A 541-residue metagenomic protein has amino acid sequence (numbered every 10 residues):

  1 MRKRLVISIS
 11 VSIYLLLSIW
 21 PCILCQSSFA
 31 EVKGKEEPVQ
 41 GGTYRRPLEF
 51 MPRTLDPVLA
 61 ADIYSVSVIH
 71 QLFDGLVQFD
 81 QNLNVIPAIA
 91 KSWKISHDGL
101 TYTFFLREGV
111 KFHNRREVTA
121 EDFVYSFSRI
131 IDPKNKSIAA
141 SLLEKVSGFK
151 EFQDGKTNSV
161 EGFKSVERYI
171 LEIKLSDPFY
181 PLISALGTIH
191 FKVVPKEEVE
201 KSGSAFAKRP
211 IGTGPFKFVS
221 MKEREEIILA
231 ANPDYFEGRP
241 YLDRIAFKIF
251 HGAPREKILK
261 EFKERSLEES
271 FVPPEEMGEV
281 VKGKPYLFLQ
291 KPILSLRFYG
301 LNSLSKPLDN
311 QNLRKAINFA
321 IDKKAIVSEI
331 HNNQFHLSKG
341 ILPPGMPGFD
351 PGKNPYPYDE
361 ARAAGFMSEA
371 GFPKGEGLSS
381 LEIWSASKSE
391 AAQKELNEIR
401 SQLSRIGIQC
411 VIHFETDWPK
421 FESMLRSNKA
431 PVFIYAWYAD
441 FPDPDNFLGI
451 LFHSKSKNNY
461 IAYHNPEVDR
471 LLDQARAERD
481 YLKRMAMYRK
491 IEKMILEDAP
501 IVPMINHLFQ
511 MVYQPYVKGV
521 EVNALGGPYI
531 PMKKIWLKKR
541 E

Functional and structural regions predicted by a protein language model:
E31, E37, V327, Q409-R426 (+3 more regions): Extracytoplasmic/peripheral linker and loop segments enriched in polar/acidic and small residues with frequent Thr/Pro
P47-H97, S128, R209-I211: N-terminal lobe/hinge region of extracytoplasmic solute-binding protein
K91-L142, E172, E261, P307: Aromatic- and charge-enriched surface segment that lines or borders ligand/interaction sites
D122, I131, I138-P195: Surface-exposed binding/hinge segments that line and control ligand-binding clefts or catalytic entry sites
A207, D234-V280, Q409: Ligand-site clamp/hinge motif
E223, S368-A439, Y481, F509: Ligand/substrate-recognition segments at binding pockets and active sites
A231, D309-S401, R405, H464 (+2 more regions): Append "and occasionally in soluble cytosolic enzymes with long acidic Gly/Pro-rich linkers
M511-E541: Long beta-strand-rich cores associated with HINT superfamily self-processing modules
